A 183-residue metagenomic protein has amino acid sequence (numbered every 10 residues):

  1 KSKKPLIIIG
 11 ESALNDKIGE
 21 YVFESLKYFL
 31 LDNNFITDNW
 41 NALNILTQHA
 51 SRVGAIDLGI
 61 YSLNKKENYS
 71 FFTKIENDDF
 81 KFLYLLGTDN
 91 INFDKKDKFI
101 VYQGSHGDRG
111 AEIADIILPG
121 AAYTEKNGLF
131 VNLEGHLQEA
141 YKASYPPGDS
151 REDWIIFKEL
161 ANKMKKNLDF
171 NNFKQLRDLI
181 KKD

Functional and structural regions predicted by a protein language model:
K1-D183: Non-catalytic alpha/beta scaffold blocks inside enzyme catalytic domains
